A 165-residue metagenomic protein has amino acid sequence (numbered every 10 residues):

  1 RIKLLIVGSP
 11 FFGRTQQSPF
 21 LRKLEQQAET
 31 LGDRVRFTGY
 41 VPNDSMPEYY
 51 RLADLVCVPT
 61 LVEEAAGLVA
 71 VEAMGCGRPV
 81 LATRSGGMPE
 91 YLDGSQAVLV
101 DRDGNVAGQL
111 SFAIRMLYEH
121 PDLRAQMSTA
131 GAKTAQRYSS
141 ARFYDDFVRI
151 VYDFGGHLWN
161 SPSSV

Functional and structural regions predicted by a protein language model:
G8, Q17-Y40: Nucleotide-activated donor-binding/catalytic signature segment of Leloir-type glycosyltransferases, i.e., the conserved
Y40, Y49-A53: Short alpha-helical donor nucleotide-sugar binding micro-motif in glycosyltransferases
D54, G77: A short alpha->beta transition loop at the rim of the catalytic pocket in nucleotide-sugar-dependent
V56-V58: A short hydrophobic beta-strand element within the catalytic core of glycosyltransferases that build diverse glycans
P79-A82, L99: Short hydrophobic beta-strand element within catalytic cores of glycosyltransferases and related nucleotide-activated
P89-M116, L123: Change "using UDP/GDP/dTDP sugars" to "using nucleotide sugars
M116, L123-R137, R149: A short, well-ordered alpha-helix in the C-terminal region of glycosyltransferases
S140-V165: C-terminal alpha-helical cap of glycosyltransferases
